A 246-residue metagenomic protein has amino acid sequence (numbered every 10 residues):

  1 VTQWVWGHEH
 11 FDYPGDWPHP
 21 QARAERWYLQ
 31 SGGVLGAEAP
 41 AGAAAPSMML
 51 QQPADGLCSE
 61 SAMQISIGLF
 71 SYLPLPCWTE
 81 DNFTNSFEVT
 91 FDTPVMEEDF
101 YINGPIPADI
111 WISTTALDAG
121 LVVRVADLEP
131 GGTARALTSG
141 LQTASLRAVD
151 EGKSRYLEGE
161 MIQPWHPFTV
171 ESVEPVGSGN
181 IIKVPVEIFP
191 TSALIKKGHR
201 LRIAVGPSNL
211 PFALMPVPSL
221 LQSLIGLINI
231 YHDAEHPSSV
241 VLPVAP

Functional and structural regions predicted by a protein language model:
V1-P246: C-terminal, loop-rich substrate-recognition/catalytic regions characterized by aromatic stacking residues
